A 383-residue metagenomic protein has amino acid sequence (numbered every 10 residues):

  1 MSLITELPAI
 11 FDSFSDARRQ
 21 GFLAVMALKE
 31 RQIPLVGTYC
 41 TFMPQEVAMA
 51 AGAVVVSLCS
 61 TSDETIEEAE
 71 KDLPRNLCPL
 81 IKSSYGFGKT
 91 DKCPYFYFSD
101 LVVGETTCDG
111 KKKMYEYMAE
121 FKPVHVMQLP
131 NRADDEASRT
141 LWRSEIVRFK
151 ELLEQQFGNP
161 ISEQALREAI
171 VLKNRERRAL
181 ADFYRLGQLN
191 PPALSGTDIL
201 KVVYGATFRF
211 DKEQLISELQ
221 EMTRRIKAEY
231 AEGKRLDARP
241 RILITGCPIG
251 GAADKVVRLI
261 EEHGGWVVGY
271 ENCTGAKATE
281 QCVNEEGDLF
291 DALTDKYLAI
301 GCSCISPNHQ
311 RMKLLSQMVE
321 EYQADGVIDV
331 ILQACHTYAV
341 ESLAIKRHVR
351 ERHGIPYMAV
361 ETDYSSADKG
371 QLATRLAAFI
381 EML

Functional and structural regions predicted by a protein language model:
S2-P34, V147, E151-V267, E271-T279: A charged, amphipathic alpha-helical module
L3, L343-L383: Peripheral docking tails and interdomain loops at the edges of cofactor- or intermediate-handling domains
E30, T41, V47-T61, E68-A69 (+2 more regions): Redox- and metal-dependent alpha/beta enzyme cores, enriched for Fe-S-associated oxidoreductases and cofactor-handling
L35-K89, D100, T107, M114: An N-terminal, globular interaction/scaffold subdomain
R75-K92, S303-Q317: Glycine-rich, highly charged phosphate/nucleotide-binding loops
Y85-Q155: Acidic/His-rich segments in extracytoplasmic proteins that coordinate ligands and/or metal ions
K113, C335-E341: Glycine/threonine-rich flexible loop motifs
V319, Q323-I328: Proline-aspartate-enriched helix->loop->beta-strand connector
